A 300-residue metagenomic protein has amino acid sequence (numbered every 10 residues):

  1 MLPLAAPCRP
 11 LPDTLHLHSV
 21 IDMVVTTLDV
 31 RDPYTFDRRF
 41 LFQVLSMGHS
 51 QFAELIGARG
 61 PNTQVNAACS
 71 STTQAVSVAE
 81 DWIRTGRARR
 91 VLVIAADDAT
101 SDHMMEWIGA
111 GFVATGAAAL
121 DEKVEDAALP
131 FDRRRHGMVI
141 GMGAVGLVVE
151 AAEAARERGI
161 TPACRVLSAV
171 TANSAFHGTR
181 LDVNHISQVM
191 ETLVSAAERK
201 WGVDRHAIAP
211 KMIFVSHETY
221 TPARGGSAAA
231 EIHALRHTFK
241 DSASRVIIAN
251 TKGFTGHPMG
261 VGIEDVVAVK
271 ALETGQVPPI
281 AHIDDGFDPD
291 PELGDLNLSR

Functional and structural regions predicted by a protein language model:
M1-P3, F52, T72, A79 (+5 more regions): Conserved small-residue
P3-T63, H103-L120, R224-D241: Active-site-proximal gating segment of KS-fold condensing enzymes and close homologs
V25-Y34, S77, D98-E157, L298-R300: Glycine-/small-residue-rich "gating" segment that lines the acyl/pantetheine channel and substrate pocket
F36-L45, T63-T72, N250-P258, I283-G286 (+1 more regions): Active-site nucleophile and cofactor-binding loops and adjacent substrate-binding regions of central metabolic enzymes
L45-G48, I56, N62-D97, V139-I160 (+1 more regions): Active-site-proximal alpha-helical scaffold in enzymes
T63-A67, A88-D97, T161-V170, D204-S216 (+2 more regions): Beta-strand segments within the central parallel beta-sheet cores of soluble alpha/beta enzyme folds
A99-A128, A172-T192, T219-A234, M259 (+1 more regions): Active-site-adjacent elements of ketosynthase-type condensing enzymes
L120-I213: Condensing-enzyme catalytic core mediating Claisen C-C bond formation in acyl metabolism
